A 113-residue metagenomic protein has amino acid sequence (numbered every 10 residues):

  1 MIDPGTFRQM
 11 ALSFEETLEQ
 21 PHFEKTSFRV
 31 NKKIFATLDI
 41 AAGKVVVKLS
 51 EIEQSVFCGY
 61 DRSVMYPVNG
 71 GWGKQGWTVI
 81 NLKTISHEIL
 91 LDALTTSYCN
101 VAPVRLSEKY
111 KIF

Functional and structural regions predicted by a protein language model:
M1-F113: Charge-dense, helix-prone N-terminal extensions
